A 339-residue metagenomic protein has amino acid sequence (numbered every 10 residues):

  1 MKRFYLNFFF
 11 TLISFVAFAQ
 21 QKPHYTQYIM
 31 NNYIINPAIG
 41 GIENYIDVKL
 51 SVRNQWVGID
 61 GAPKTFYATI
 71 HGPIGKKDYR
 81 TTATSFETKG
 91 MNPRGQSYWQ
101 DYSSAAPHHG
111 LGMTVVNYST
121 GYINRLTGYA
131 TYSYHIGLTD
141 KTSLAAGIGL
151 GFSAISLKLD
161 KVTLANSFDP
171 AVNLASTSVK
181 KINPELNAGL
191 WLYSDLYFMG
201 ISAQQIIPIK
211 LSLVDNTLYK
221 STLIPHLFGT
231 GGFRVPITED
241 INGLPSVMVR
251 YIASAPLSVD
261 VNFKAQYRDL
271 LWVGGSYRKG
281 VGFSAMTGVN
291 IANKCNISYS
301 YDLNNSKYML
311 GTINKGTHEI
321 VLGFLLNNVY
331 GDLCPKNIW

Functional and structural regions predicted by a protein language model:
M1-F4: Positively charged n-region of N-terminal signal peptides that target proteins for export
N7-F8: Sec-dependent N-terminal signal peptides
F15-A19: Sec/Tat signal peptide C-region and signal peptidase I cleavage site
Q20-W339: Subset of outer-membrane beta-barrel
